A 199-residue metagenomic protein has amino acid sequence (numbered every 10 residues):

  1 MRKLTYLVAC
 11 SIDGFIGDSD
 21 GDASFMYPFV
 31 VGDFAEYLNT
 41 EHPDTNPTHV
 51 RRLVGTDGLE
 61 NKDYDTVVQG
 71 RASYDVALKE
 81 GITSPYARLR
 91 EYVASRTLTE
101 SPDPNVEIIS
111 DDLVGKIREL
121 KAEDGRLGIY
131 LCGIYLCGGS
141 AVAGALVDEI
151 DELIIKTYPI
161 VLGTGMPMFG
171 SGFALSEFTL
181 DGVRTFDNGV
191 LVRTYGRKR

Functional and structural regions predicted by a protein language model:
M1-R199: Enzymes that bind and transform nitrogen-containing heteroaromatic metabolites
